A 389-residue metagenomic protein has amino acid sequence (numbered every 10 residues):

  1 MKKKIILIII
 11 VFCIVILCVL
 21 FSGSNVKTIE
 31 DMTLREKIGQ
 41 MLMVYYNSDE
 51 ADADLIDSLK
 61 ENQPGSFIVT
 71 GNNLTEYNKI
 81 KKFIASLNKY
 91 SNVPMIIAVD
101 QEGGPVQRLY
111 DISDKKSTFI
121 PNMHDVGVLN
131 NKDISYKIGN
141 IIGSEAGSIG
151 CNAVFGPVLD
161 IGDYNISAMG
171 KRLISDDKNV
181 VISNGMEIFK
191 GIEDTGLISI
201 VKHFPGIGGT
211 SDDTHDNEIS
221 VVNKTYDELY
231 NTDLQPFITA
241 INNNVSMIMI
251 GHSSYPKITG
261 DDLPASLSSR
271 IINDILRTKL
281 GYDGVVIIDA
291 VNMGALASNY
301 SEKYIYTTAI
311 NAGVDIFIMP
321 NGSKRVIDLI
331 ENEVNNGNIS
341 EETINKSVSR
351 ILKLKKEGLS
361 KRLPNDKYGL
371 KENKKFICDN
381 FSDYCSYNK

Functional and structural regions predicted by a protein language model:
K2-E61, T278-K279, N299-K389: Preference for extracellular/luminal or secreted protein segments
K60-N184, H203, G208-N223, G251-L267 (+4 more regions): Enzymes and membrane/adaptor proteins characterized by extended Gly/Ser/Thr/Asp/Glu-rich, aromatic-dotted
N88-P94, I192-G196, N244, T278-D283 (+1 more regions): Short helix-capping segments at alpha-helix termini
G185, K190-V201, Y230-V245: Phosphate/pyrophosphate-binding betaalpha-module
V222-N231: Extracellular glycoside hydrolase catalytic/binding regions
N273-V286, A290: Catalytic PLP-binding core of fold-type I/II PLP enzymes
